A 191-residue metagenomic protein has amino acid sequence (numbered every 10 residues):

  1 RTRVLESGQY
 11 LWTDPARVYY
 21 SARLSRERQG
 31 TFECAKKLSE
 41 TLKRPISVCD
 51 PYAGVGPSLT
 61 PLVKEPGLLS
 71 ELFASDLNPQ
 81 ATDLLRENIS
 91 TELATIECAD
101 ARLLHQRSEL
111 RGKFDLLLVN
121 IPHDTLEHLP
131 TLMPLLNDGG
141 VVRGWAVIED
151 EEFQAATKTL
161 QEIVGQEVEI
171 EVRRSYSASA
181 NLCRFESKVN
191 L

Functional and structural regions predicted by a protein language model:
R1-R23: Non-catalytic substrate-recognition/targeting regions of SAM-dependent transferases
Q9, I46, S70, E92-A94 (+2 more regions): A structural micro-motif
L11-T13, V48-P51, L72, L117 (+1 more regions): Structural signal for hydrophobic/aromatic residues that build the beta-strand cores of folded beta-sheet domains
A22-R26, T60-P61: A short secondary-structure junction signal
L24-R26, R86-E87, E109, V147: Short coil/turn segments at secondary-structure boundaries
F32-L104: Conserved SAM/SAH cofactor-binding pocket of Class I
E97-S179, C183: S-adenosylmethionine
E186-L191: Conserved beta strand-loop-helix elements of the APE1-like EEP
